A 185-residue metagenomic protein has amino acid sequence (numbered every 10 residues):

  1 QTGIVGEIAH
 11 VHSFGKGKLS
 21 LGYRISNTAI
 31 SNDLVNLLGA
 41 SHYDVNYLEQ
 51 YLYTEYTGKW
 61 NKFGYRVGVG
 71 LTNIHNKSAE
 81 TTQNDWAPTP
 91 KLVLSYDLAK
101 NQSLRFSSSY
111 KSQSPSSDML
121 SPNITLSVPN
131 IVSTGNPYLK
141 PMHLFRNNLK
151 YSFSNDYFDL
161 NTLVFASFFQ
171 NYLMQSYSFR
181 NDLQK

Functional and structural regions predicted by a protein language model:
Q1, S31-A40, K77-P88, S117-T125 (+3 more regions): Outer-membrane beta-barrel translocator domains and adjoining extracellular loop/strand segments of Gram-negative
Q1-T81, D97, F158-A166: Face-selective signature of the C-terminal outer-membrane beta-barrel domain
T2-E7, Y47-Y53, A87-K91, T134 (+1 more regions): Transmembrane beta-barrel architecture of outer-membrane proteins
N27-A29, S114, Q170: Proline-centered turn/helix-capping motifs that create local helix->coil transitions or kinks
G70-T72, S109-Q113: An acidic- and aromatic-residue-enriched active-site/binding cleft used to recognize and process polar
S112-N161, F168, K185: Outer-membrane beta-barrel signature, preferentially recognizing the C-terminal barrel domain of Gram-negative
